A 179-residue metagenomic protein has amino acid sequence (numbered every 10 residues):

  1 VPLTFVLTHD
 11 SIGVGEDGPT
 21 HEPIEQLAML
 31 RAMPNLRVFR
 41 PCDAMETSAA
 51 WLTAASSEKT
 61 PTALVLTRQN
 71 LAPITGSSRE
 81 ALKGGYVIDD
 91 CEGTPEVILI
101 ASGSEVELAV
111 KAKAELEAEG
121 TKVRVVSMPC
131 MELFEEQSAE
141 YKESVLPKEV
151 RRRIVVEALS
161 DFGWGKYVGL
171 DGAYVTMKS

Functional and structural regions predicted by a protein language model:
V1, R31-M33, Y167-G169: Alpha-helix C-terminal capping segments
V1-L27, A49: Thiamine diphosphate
V1-P2, D10, P34-R37, S160: Mobile "lid/hinge" segments at catalytic clefts and subdomain interfaces of large enzymes
F5, A28-S77, R151-R152: Structural signature of the thiamine diphosphate
L7-H9, M33-P34, L170, V175: Residue-level signal for pocket-adjacent positions within structured domains
H9, A44, P129: Residue-level "edge-of-site" marker
D10-S11, A28-N35, V97, E135: Generic alpha-helix detector with strongest preference for long hydrophobic helices that associate with membranes
G13-P23, S56-S179: Thiamine diphosphate
